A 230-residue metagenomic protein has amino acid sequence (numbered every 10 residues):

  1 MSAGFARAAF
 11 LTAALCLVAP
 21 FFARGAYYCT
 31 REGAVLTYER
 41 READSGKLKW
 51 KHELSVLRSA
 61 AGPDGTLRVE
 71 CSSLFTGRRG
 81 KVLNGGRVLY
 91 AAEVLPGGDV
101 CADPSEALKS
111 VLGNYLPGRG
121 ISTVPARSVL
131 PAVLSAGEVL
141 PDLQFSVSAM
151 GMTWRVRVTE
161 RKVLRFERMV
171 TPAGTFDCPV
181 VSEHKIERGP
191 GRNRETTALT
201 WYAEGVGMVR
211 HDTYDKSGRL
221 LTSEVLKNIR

Functional and structural regions predicted by a protein language model:
M1-F10: Bacterial N-terminal signal peptides that target proteins for export
A9-A19: Bacterial N-terminal signal peptides
F22-V94, L143-R230: Acidic, serine/threonine-rich low-complexity disordered tracts
L67-E138: Contiguous hydrophobic, core-forming segments of folded domains
